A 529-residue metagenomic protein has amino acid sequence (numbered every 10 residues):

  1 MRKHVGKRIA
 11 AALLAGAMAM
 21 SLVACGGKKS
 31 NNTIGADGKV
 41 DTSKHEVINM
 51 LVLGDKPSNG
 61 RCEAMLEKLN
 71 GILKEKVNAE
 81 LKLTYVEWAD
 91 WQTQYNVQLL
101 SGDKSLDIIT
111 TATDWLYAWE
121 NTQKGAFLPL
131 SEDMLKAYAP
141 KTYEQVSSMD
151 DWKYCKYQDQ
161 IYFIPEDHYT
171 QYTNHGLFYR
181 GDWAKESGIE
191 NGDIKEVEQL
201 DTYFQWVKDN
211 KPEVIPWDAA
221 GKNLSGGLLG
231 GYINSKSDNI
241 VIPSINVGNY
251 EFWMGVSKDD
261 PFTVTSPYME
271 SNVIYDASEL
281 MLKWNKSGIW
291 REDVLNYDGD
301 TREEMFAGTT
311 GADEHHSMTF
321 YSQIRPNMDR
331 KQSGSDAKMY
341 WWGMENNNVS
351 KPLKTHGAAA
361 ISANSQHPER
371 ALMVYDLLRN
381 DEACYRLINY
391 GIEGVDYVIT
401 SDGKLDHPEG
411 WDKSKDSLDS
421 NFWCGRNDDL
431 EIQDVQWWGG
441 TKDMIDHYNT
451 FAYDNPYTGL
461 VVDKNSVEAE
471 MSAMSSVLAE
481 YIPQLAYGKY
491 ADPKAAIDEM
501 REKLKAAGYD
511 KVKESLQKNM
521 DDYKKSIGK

Functional and structural regions predicted by a protein language model:
K3-L14, M18-K529: Extracytoplasmic/secretory soluble proteins
